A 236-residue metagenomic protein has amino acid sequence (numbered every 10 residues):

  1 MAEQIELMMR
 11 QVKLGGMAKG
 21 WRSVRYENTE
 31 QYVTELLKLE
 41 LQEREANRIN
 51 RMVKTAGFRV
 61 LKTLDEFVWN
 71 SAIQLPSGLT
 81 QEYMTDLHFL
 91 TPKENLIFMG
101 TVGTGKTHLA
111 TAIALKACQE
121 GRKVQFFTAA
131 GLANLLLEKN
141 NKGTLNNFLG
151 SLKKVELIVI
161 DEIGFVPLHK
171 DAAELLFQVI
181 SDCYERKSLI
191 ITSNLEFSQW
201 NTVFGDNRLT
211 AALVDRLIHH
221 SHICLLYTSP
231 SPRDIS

Functional and structural regions predicted by a protein language model:
L14-F58: Interdomain "pre-motor" coupling segment immediately N-terminal to P-loop NTPase/helicase cores
F67-M84: N-terminal pre-Walker A segment at the start of P-loop NTPase domains
D86-K93: Phosphate-binding P-loop
N95-T107: Walker A/P-loop nucleotide-binding motif
T104-Q119: Walker A/P-loop
K123, K154-L157, R186-I190: Loop/turn-to-beta-strand initiation segments
F126-L152: Short glycine-rich substrate-engagement loop in P-loop NTPases that contacts/grips substrate
Y227-S236: Single conserved hydrophobic/aromatic residue that forms the stacking wall/gate of nucleotide- or nucleobase-binding
